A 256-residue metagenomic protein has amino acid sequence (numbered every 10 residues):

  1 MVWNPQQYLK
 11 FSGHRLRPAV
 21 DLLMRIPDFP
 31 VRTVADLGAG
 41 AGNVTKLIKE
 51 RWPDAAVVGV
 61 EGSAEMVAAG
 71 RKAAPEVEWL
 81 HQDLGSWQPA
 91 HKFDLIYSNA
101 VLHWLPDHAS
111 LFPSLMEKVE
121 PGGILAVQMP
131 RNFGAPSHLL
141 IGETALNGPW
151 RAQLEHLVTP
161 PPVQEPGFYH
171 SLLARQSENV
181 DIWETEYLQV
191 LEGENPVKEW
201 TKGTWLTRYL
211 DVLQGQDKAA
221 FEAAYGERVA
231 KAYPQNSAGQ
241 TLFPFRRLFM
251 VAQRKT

Functional and structural regions predicted by a protein language model:
M1-A35, N43-L47, M66-A69, G142: Conserved class I S-adenosyl-L-methionine
T33, G123-I124: Short glycine-centered segments of the SAM/dcSAM-binding site in methyltransferase folds
T33-W87: Class I SAM-dependent methyltransferase SAM/SAH-binding core
A41-N43, L157, P161-T256: Conserved Class I S-adenosyl-L-methionine
Q88-I96: A short acidic, Gly/Pro-enriched loop at the edge of an enzyme's catalytic core that lines a small-molecule cofactor
L95-H108, R131: A short SAM/SAH-binding and catalytic strip from SAM-dependent methyltransferases
L105-P106, V119-P121: Helix-to-beta-strand junctions that scaffold the AdoMet/dcAdoMet cofactor pocket in Class I SAM-dependent enzymes
A109, M116, I124-E192: Conserved catalytic/acceptor-binding region of the Class I
